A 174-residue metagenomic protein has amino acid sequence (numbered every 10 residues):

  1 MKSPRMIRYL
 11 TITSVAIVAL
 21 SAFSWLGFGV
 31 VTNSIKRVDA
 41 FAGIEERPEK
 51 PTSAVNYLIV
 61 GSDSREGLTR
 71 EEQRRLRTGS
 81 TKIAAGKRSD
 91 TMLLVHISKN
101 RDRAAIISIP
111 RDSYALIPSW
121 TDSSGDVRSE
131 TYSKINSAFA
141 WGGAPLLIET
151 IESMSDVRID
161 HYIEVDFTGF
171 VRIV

Functional and structural regions predicted by a protein language model:
M1-I173: Non-catalytic, solvent-exposed segments at the cell envelope interface
